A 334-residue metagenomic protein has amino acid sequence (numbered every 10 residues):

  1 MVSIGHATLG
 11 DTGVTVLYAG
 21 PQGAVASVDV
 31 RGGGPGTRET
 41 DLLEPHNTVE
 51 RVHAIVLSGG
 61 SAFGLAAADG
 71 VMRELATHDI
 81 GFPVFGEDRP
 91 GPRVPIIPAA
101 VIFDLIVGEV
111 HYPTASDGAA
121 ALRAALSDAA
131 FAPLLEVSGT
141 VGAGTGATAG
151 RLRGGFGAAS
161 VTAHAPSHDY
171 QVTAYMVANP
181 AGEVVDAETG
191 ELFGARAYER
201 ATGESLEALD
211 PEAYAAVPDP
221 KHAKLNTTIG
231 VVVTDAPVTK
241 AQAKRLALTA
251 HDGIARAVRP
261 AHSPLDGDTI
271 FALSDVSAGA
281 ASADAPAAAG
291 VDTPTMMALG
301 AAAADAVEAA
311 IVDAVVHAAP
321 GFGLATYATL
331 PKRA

Functional and structural regions predicted by a protein language model:
V2-D69, R73, T77-A334: A structural signal for small-residue-enriched, beta-sheet-centric alpha/beta enzyme cores and oligomeric scaffold folds
